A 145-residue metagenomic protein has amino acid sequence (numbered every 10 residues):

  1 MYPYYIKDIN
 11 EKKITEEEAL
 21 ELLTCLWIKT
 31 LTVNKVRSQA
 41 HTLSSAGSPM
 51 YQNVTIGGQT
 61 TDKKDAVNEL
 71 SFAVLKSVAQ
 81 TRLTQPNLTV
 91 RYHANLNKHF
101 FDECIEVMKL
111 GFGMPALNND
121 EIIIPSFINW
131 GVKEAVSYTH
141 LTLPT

Functional and structural regions predicted by a protein language model:
M1-L141, T145: Conserved catalytic cores of very large enzyme subunits
